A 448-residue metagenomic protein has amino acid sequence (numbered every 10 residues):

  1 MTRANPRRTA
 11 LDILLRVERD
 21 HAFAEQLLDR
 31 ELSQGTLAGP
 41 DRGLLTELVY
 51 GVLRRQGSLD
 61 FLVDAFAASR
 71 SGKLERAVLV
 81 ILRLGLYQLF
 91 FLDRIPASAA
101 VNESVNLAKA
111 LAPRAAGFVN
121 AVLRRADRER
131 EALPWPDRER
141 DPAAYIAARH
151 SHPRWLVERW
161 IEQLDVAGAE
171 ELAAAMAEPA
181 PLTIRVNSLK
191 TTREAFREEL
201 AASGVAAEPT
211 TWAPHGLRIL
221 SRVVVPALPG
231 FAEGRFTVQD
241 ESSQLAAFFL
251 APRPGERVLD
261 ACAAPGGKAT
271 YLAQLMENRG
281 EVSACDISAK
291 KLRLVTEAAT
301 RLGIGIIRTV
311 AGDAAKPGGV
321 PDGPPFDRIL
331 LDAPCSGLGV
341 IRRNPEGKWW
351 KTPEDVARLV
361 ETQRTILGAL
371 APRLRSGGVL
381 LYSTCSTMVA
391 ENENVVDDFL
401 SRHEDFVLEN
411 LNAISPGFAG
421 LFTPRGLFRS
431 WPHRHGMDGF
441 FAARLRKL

Functional and structural regions predicted by a protein language model:
M1-L448: S-adenosylmethionine
